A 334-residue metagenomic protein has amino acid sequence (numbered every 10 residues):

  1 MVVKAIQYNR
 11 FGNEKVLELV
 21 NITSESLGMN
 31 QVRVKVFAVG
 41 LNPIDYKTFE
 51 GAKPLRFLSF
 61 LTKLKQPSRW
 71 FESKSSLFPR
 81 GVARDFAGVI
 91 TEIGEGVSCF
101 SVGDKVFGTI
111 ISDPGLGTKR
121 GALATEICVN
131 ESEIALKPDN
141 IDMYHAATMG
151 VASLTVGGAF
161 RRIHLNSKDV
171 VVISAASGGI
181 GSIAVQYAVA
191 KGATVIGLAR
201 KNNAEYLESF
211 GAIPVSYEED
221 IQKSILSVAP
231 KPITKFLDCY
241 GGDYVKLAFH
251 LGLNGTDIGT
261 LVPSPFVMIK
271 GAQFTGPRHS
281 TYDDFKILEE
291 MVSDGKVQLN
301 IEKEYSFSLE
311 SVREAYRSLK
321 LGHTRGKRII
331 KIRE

Functional and structural regions predicted by a protein language model:
R10-P43, T48, P79-G81, S306: A short N-terminal beta-strand-loop micro-motif at the entrance of redox/enzyme domains
E25-G40, P54-S112: Glycine-rich beta-strand-centered segment in the early N-terminal region that forms part of a ligand/cofactor-binding
E72-P79, R84, C99, K105 (+1 more regions): NAD(P)H dinucleotide-binding glycine-rich loop of Rossmann-like/cofactor-binding domains, especially the beta1-alpha1
G94, I110-I111, E131, A175 (+2 more regions): Conserved "cap/hinge" positions at secondary-structure junctions
A147-E218: Mid-domain Rossmann-like dinucleotide-binding core that forms the NAD(H)/NADP(H) cofactor-binding site
I196, I213-T275: Glycine-rich cofactor phosphate-binding loops and adjacent beta1-alpha1 units of small-molecule cofactor enzyme domains
T256-I301: Rossmann-fold dehydrogenase core element
K286-E334: C-terminal hydrophobic helical "lid"/dimerization subdomain of Rossmann-like NAD(P)H-dependent oxidoreductases
